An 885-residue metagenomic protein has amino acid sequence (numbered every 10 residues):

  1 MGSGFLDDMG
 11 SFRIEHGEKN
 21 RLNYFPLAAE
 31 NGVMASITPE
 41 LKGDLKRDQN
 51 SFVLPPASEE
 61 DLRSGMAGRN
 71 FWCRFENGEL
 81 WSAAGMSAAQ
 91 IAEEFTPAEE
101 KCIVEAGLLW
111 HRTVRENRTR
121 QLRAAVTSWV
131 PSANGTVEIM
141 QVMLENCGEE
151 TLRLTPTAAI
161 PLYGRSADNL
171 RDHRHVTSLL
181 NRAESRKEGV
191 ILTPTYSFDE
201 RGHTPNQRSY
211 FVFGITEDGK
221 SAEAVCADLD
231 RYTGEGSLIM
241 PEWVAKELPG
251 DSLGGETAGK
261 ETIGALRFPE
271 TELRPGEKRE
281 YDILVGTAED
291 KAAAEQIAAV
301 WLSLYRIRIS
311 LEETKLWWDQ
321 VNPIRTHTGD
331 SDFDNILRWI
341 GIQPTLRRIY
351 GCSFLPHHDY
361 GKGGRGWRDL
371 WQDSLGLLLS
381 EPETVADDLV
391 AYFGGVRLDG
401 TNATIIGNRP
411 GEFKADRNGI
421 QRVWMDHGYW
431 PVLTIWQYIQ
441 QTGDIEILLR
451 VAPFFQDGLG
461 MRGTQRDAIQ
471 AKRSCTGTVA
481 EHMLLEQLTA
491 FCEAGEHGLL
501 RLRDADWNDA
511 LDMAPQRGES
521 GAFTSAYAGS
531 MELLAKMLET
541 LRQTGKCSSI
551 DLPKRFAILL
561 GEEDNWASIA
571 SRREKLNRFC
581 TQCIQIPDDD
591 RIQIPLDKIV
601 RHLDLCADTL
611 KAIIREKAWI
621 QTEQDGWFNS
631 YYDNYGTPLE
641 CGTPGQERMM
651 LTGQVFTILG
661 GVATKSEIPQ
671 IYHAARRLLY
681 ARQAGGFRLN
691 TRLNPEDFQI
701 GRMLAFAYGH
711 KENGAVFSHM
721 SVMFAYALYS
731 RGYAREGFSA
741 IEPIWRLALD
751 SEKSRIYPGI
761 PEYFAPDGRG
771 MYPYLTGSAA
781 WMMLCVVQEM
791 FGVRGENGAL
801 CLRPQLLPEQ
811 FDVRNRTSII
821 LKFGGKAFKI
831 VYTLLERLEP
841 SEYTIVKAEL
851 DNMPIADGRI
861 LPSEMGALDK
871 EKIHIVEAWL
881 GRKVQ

Functional and structural regions predicted by a protein language model:
M1-W371, P382-G395, R422, H427 (+9 more regions): Anionic coordination/interaction segments
W72-F75, L370, L377-V385, L389-E496 (+5 more regions): Aromatic-rich carbohydrate-recognition surfaces in CAZymes
W129-A133, G361-R365, S380, A415-D426 (+9 more regions): Alpha-helix capping and helix-loop boundary segments enriched in small/acidic/polar residues
A133-T157, V212-T233, P275-E280, T287 (+6 more regions): Beta-rich accessory regions
V142, G366-S380, G653-V662, L728: Conserved H-X4-D acyltransferase segment
R171-H175, S185-V190, L448-S474, R555-I586 (+2 more regions): Acidic/histidine-rich catalytic neighborhood
H173, A293-Q296, I405, I445-F455 (+3 more regions): Short, glycine/acidic-rich hinge or "gate" loops at secondary-structure transitions that mediate conformational
Q320-K362, L389-P410, V479-A514, D551-V716 (+6 more regions): Extended glycan-interaction surfaces of carbohydrate-active proteins
